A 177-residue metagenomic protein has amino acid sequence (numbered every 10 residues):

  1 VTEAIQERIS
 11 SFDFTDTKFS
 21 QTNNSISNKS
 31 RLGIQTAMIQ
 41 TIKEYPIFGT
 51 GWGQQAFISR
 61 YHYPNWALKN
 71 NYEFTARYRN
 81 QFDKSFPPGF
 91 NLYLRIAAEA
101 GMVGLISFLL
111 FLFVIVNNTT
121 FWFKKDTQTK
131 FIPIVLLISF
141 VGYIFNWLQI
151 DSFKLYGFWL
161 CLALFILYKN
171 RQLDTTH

Functional and structural regions predicted by a protein language model:
V1-T22, I39-E44, W52: A membrane-periplasm/extracellular boundary helix in multi-pass inner-membrane enzymes that assemble envelope glycans
T2, K125, Q149-D151: Short helix-capping/hinge motifs at transmembrane helix termini and TM-loop junctions
F14, E44-I47, M102, I150: Generic structural signal for secondary-structure transition and capping sites
Q21-T36, F48-A100: Long extracytoplasmic/lumenal interhelical loops at the membrane interface of multi-pass membrane proteins
S85-P87, E99-G142: Hydrophobic transmembrane alpha-helices and their immediate junctions
F108-F111, V135-H177: Transmembrane alpha-helices of multi-pass inner-membrane enzymes
